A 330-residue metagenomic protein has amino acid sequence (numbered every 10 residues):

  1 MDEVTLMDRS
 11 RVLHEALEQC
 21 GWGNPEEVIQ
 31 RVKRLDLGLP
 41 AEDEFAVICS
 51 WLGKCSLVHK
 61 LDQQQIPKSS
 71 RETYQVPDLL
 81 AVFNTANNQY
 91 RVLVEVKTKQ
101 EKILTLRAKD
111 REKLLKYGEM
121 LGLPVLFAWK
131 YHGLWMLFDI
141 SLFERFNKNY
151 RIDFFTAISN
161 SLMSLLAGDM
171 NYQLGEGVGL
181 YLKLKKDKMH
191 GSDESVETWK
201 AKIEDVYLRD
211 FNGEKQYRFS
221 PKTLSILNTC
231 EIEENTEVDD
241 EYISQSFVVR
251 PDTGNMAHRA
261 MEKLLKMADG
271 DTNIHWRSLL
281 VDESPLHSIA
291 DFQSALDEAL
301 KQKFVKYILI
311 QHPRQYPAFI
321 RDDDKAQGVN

Functional and structural regions predicted by a protein language model:
M1-Q65, M120, D169-Y181: Acidic-basic catalytic patches of nuclease active cores, encompassing PD-(D/E)XK and other metal-cofactor nuclease
R31-R34, K68-R71, E101-T105: Short, flexible/disordered intra-domain loops and linkers
I48-K54, N84, E112-M120, L142-F146: Short, surface-exposed basic-aromatic patches at helix termini and helix-loop junctions that form
C49, P77-F83, N87-E101: Conserved catalytic cores of phosphodiester-cleaving nucleases, focusing on short active-site segments
H59-N87, K185-S192: Active-site metal-binding core of divalent-cation-utilizing nuclease and nuclease-like domains
T98-L121: Mg2+/Mn2+-dependent nuclease catalytic core
G118-E144: Nucleic-acid nuclease catalytic cores
I140-P313: Long, charge-rich C-terminal accessory regions
